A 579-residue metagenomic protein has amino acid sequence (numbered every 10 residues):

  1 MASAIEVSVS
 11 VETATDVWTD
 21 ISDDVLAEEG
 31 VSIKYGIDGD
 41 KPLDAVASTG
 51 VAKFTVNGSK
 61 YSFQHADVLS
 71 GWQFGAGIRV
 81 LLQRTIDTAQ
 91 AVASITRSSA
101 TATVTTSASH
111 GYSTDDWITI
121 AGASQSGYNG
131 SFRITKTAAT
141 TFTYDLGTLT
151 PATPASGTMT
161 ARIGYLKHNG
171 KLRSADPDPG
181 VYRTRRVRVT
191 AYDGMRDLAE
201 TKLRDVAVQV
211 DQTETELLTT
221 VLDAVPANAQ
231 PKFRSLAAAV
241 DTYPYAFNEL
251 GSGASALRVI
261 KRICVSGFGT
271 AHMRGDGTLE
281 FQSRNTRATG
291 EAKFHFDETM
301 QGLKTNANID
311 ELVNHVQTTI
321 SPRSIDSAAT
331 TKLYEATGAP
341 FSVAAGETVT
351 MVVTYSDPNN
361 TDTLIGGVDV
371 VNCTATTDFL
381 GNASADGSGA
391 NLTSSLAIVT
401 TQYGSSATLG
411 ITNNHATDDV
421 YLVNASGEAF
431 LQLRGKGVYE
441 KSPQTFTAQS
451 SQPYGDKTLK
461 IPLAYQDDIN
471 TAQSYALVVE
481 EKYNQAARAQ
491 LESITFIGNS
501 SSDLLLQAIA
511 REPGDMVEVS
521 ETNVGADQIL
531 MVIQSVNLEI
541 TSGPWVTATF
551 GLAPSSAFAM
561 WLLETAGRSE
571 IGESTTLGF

Functional and structural regions predicted by a protein language model:
M1-I21, V25-A27, F74, F294-F296 (+7 more regions): Leucine-centric amphipathic alpha-helical interface motifs
M1-T88, R162-P231, F247-F268, M273-G275 (+5 more regions): Assembly/oligomerization scaffold segments
W18, V92, V189, A385-Q473 (+1 more regions): Acidic, low-complexity/disordered segments
W72-T85, G111-A123, L506-E521: Short coil-to-beta transition motif at edge beta-strands of beta-rich domains
T88-G164, N413-D456, S555-I571: Small/polar beta-strand repeat architecture
N129-T137, L166-P177, Q528-E539: Short beta-strand-centered aromatic/proline hotspots
K136-T148, R173-Y192, Y403-S406, A489-Q490 (+1 more regions): Short, solvent-exposed secondary-structure boundary/capping segments
A238-E249: Surface-exposed aromatic
